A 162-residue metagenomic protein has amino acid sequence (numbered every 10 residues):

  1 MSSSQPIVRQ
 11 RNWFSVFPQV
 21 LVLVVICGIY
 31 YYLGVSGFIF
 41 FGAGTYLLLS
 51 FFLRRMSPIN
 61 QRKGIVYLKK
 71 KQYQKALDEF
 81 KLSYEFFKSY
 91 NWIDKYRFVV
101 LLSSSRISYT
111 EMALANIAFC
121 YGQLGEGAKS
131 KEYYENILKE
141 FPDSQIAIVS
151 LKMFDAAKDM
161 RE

Functional and structural regions predicted by a protein language model:
T45-L68: Transmembrane-cytosolic junction motif
M56, S103-R106, T110: Residues that mark the junctions of alpha-helical repeat units in TPR/alpha-solenoid scaffolds
